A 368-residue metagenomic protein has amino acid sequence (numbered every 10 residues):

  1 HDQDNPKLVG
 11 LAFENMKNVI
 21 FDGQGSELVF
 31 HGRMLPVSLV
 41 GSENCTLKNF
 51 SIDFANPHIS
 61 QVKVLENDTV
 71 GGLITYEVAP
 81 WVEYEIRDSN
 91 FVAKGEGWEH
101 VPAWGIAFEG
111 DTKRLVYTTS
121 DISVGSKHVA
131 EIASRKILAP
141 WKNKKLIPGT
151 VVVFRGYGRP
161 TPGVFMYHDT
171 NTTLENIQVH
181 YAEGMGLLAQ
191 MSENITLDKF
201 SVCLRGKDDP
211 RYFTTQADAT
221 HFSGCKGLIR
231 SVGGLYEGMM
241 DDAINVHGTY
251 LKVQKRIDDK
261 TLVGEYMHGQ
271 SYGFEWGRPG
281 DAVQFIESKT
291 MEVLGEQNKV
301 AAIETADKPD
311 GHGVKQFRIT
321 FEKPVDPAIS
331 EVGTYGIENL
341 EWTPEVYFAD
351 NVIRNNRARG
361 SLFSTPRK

Functional and structural regions predicted by a protein language model:
H1-I20, V29-K48, N56-G72, G158-D169 (+4 more regions): Extracellular beta-strand-rich solenoid/capping regions of secreted or surface-exposed proteins that bind or remodel
D2, Q190, N194-L235: Extended hydrophobic/aromatic segments used for targeting, binding, or gating
L28-F30, F54, Y181, L204 (+3 more regions): Residues in short coils/turns that link rungs of repeat/solenoid architectures in beta-rich domains
F30, F54-A55, E77-G125, Y272-G311: Ser/Thr/Gly-rich low-complexity blocks that favor extended beta-strand/coil architectures
N49, I59-V70, V78, T118-V129 (+3 more regions): A structural signal for short, hydrophobic beta-strand segments that form beta-sheets in beta-rich/all-beta domains
G110-R159, L294-K299, I303-V346, R354: Small/polar beta-strand repeat architecture
L262-Y272: Short alpha-helix capping/helix-loop boundary micro-motifs
